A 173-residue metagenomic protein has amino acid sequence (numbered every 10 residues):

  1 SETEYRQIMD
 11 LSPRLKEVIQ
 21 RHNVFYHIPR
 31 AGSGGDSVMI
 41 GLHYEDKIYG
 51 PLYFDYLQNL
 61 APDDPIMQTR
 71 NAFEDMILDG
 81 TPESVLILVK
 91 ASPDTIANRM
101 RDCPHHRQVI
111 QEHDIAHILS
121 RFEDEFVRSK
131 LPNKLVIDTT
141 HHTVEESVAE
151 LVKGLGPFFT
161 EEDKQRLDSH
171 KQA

Functional and structural regions predicted by a protein language model:
S1: Short beta-strand-centered segment that lines the nucleotide-binding/catalytic pocket of NTP-utilizing
Y5-T81: Glycine-rich phosphate-binding loop used to anchor ATP phosphates in small-molecule kinases, encompassing both
Q7, I40, L88-V89, T139: Small/polar loops that bind or transfer phosphate-bearing groups
S37-V38, S84-L88, K134-V136: Conserved beta-strand scaffold positions in the cores of enzyme catalytic domains, especially in NTP/NDP-utilizing
H43-D46, S92-D94, H141-V144: Short, solvent-exposed loop/turn segments at secondary-structure junctions
Y49-E125: A glycine- and Lys/Arg-enriched "phosphate-lid" helix/loop adjacent to the NTP-binding pocket of small-molecule kinases
R101-A173: NTP-dependent small-molecule kinase module
